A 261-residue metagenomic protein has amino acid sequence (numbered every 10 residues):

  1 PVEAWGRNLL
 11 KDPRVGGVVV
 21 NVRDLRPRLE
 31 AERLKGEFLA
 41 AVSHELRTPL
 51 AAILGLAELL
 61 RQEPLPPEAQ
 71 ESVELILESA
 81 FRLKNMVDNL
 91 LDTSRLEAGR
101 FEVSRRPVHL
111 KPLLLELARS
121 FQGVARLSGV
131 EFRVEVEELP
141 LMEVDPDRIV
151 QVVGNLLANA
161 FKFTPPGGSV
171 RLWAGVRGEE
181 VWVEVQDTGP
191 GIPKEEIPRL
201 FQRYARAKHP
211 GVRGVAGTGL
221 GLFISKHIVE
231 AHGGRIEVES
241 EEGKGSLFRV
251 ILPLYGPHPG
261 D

Functional and structural regions predicted by a protein language model:
A4-V18: Short loop/turn elements at sensory-signaling interfaces that couple input to output
N21: Sensory beta-strand/linker motifs that couple input domains to effectors
L25-Q62: Primarily the dimerization/phosphotransfer
E78-M86: Short alpha-helical segment of the dimerization/phosphotransfer core of two-component systems
S104-H109, R126, E131-L141: Conserved catalytic submotifs in the C-terminal HATPase_c
L110, G191-R199: Short helix N-cap motif at coil->helix boundaries in the Bergerat
